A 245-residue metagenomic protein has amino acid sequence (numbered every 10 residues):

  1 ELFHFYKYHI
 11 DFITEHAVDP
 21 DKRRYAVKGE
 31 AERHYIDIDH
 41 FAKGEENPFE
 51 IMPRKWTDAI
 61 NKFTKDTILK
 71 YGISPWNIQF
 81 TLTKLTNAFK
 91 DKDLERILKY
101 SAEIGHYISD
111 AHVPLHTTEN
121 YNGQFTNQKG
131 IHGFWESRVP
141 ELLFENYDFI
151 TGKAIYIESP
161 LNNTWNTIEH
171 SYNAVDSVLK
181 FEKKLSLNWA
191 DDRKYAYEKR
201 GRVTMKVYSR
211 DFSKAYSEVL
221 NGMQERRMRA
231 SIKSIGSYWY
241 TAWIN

Functional and structural regions predicted by a protein language model:
E1-E103, E119-D211, A215-I232, G236-N245: N-terminal, motif-rich segments that launch catalysis or mediate targeting to/interaction with membranes, typified by
I108-G123: Catalytic Zn2+-binding segment of zinc metalloproteases
